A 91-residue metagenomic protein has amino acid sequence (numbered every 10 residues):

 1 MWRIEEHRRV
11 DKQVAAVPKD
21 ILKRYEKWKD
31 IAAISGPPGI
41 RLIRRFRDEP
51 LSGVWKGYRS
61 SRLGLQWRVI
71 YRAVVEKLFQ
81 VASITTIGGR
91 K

Functional and structural regions predicted by a protein language model:
M1, D11-A16, D20-L22, R59-K91: Enriched for short, Lys/Arg-rich terminal
E6-V10: Basic, amphipathic "hinge/linker" alpha-helix immediately C-terminal to the N-terminal HTH DNA-binding motif
R24-K27: Predominantly extracellular/luminal regions of secreted and cell-surface proteins, especially disulfide-bonded
I34-S61: A short, surface-exposed loop/turn module that caps and links secondary-structure elements
